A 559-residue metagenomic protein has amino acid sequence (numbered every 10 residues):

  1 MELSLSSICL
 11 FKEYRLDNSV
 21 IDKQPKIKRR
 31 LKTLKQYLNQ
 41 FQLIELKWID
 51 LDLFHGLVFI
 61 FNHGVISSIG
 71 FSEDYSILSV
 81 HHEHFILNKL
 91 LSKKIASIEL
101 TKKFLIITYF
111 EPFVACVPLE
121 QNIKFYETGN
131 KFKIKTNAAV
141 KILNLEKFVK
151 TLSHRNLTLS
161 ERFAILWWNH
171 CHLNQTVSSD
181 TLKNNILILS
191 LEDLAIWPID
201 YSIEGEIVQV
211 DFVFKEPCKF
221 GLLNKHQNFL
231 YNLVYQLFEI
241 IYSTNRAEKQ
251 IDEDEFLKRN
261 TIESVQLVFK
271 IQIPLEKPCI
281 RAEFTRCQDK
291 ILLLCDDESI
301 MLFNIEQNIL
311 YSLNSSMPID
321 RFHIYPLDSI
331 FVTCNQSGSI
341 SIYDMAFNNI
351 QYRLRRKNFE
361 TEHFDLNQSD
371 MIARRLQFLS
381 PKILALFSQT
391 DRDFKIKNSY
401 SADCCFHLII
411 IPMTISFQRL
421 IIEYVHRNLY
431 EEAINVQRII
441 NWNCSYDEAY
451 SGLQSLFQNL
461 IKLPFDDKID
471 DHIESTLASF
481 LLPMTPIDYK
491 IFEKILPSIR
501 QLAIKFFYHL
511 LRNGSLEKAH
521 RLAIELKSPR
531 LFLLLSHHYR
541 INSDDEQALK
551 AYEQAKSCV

Functional and structural regions predicted by a protein language model:
M1-I330, C334-S337, S341-L379, I396-L420 (+2 more regions): WD40-like beta-propeller blades
F59, L222-N224, Y231-N232, L292-L294 (+6 more regions): Extended alpha-helical assembly domains of large eukaryotic scaffold proteins
